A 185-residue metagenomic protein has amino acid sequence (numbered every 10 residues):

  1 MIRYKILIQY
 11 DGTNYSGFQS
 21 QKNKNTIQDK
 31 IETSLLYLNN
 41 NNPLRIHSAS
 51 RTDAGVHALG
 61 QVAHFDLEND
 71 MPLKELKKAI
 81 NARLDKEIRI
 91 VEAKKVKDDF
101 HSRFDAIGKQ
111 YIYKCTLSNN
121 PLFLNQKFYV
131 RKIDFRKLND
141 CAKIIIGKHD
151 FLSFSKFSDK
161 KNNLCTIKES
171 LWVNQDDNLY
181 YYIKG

Functional and structural regions predicted by a protein language model:
M1-G185: Structured-RNA-binding interfaces characteristic of tRNA pseudouridine synthases
